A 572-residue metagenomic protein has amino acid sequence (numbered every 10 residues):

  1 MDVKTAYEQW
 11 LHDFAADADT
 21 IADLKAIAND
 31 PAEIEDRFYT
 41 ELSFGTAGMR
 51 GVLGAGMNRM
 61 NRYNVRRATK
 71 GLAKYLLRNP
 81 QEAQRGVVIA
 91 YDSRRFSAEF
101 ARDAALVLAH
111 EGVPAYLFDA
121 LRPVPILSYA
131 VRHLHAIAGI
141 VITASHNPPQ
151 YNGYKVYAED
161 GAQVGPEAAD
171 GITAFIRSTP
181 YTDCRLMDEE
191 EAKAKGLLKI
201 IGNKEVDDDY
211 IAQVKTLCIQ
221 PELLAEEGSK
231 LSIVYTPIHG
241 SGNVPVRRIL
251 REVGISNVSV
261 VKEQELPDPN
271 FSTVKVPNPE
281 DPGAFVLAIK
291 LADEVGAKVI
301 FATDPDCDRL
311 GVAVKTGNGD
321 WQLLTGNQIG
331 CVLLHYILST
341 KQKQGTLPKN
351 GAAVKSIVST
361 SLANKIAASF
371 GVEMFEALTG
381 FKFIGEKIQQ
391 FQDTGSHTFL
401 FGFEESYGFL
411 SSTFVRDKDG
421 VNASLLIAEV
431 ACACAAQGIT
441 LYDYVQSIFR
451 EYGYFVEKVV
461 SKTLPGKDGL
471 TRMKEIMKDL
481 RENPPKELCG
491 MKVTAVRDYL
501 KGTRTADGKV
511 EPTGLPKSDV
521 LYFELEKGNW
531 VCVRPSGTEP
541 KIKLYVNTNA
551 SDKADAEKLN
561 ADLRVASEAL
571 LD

Functional and structural regions predicted by a protein language model:
Y7-A104, A192-K230, S241: An N-terminal, well-structured beta->alpha segment
E33-L42, N152-V286, L291-A292: Gly/Ser/Thr-enriched, mixed-charge loops and adjacent short helices that form phosphate/oxyanion-binding elements
F38-N58, A144-N147, I233, P237-I249 (+4 more regions): Conserved phosphate/anionic-ligand binding catalytic regions in large, soluble enzymes, centered on
V88-Y151, G254-V312: N-terminal small/polar loop signature for handling phosphorylated ligands or for N-terminal nucleophile
F100-L108, Y151-A158, V246, D308-N327 (+1 more regions): Short Gly/Thr/Asp-enriched flexible loops that form oxyanion-binding sites at enzyme active sites
Y157-M187, N327-N350, K355-N364: Glycine-rich phosphate-binding loop plus the immediately following alpha-helix
D293, A297-V299, D320-Q322, T340-R534 (+3 more regions): Phosphate-binding and adjacent anionic-ligand microenvironments
